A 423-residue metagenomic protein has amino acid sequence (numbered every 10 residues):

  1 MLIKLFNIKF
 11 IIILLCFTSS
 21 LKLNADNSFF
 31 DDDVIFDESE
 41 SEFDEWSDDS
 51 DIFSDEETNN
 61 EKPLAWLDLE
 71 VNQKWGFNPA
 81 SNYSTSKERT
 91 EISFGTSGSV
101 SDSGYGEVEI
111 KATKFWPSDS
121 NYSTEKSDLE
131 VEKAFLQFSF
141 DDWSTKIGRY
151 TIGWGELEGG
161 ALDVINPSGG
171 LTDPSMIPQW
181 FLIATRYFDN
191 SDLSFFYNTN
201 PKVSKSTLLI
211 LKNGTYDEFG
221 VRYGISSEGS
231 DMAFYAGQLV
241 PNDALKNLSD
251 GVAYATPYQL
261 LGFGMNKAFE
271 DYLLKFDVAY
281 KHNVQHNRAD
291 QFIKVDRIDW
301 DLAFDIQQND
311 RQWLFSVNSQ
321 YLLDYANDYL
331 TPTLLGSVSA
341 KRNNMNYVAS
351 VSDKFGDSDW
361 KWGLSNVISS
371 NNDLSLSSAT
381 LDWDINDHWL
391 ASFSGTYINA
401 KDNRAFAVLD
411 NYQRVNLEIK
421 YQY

Functional and structural regions predicted by a protein language model:
L23-T85, G95, S123: N-terminal periplasmic/intermembrane-space "pro-region" immediately following the signal or transit peptide
A65-L67, D102-E107, D142-T145, N190-F195 (+6 more regions): Repeated loop/turn-to-beta-strand initiation elements of outer-membrane beta-barrel proteins
L67-W75, V108-K114, I147-R149, F195-T199 (+7 more regions): Transmembrane beta-barrel strands of outer-membrane/channel proteins
N82-E88, S123-D128, L171-M176, I210-T215 (+5 more regions): Replace "Gram-negative outer membrane beta-barrel proteins" with "bacterial and organellar outer membrane beta-barrel
E88-F94, L129-A134, P178-L182, D217-V221 (+6 more regions): Hydrophobic, lipid-facing positions within transmembrane beta-strands of outer-membrane proteins
S97-V203, G224, S319, A400: Outer membrane beta-barrel
N266-V367: Detector for outer-membrane/organellar transmembrane beta-barrel domains, recognizing the amphipathic beta-strand
Y397, L409-Y423: Outer-membrane beta-barrel "beta-signal"
